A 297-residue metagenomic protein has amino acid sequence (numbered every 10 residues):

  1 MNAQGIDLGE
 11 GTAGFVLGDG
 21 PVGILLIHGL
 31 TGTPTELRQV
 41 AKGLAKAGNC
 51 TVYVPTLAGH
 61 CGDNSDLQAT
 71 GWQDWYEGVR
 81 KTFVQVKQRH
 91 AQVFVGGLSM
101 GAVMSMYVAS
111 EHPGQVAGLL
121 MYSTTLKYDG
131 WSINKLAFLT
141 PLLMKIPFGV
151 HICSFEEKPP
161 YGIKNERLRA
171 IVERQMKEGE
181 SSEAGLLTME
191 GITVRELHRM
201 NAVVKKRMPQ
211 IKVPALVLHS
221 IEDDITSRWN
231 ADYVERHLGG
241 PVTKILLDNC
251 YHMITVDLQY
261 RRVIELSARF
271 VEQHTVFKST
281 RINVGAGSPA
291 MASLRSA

Functional and structural regions predicted by a protein language model:
I6-D63: Short, surface-exposed "cap/lid" segments of acyl-processing enzymes
G9-T12, M189-R207: Active-site nucleophile elbow and catalytic-triad environment of alpha/beta-hydrolase enzymes
D63-F94: Catalytic nucleophile-loop/oxyanion-hole region of alpha/beta-hydrolase and closely related hydrolase-like folds
G97-G101, S105: Gly/Ala-rich beta-loop-alpha elbow adjacent to hydrolase catalytic centers
M100, E111-L187: Alpha/beta-hydrolase-fold enzymes
I211, V217-H219, D223: Short beta-strand/loop motif that positions the catalytic acidic residue of the alpha/beta-hydrolase fold
D224-N230: Conserved alpha/beta-hydrolase "acid-adjacent" motif
P241-R281: Catalytic active-site module of serine/aspartate enzymes centered on a nucleophile-bearing elbow/loop
